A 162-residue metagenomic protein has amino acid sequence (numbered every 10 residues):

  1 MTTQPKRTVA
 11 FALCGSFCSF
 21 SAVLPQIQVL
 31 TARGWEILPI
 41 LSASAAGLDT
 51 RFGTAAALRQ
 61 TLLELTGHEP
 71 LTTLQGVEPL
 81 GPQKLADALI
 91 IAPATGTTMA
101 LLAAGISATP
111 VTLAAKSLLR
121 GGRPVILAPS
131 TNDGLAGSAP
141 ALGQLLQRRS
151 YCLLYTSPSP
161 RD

Functional and structural regions predicted by a protein language model:
T8-C14, S42, T97-T98, V125-A128: Short glycine-rich or small-residue beta-strand-to-loop segments that form or flank ligand, phosphate, metal/Fe-S
A10-G53: Glycine-rich phosphate/diphosphate-binding loop of Rossmann-like nucleotide-binding domains
I37, P70, V125, C152-L153: Hydrophobic beta-strand scaffold residues
A56, Q60-I91: Glycine-rich oxoanion-binding loops at beta->alpha junctions
V77-P140: Helix-loop-strand module that forms the ligand-binding subsite of alpha/beta enzymes
A139-L154: Short, electropositive alpha-helical surface patch
Y155-D162: Conserved small/polar residues in nucleotide/adenosyl-binding loops
